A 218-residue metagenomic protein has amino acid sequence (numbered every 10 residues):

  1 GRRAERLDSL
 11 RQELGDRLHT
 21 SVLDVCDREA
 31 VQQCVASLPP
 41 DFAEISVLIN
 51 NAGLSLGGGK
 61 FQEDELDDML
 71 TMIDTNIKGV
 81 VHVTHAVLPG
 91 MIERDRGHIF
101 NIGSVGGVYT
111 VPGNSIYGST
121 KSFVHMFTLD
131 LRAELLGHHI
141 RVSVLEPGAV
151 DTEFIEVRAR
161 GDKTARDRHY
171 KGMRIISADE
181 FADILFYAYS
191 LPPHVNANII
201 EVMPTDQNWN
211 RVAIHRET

Functional and structural regions predicted by a protein language model:
E5, V22-C34, L66: The beta1-alpha1 cofactor-binding region of Rossmann-like NAD(H)/NADP(H)-dependent oxidoreductases
G59-F61, E65-I73: Substrate-binding pocket helix/loop in short-chain dehydrogenase/reductase
Q62, V111-S115, M173: Active-site loop immediately N-terminal to the catalytic Tyr-X3-Lys motif of short-chain dehydrogenase/reductase
T84, T120: Active-site helix of classical SDR
P89, A133-E134: Alpha-helical segment proximal to the catalytic Tyr-Lys
S104: Residue(s) in the substrate-gating loop at a strand-loop-helix junction that position the organic substrate next
V144-G148, K163-R211: C-terminal helical subdomain
